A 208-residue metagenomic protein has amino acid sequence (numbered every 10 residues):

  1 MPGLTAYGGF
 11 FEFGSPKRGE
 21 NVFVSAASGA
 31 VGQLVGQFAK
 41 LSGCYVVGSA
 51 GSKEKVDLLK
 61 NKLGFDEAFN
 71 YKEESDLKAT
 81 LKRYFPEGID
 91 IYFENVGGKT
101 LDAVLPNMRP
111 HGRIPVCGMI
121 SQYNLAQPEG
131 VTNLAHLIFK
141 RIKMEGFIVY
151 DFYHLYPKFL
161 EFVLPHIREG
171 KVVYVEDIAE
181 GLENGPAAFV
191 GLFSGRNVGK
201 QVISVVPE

Functional and structural regions predicted by a protein language model:
M1-E74: Mid-domain Rossmann-like dinucleotide-binding core that forms the NAD(H)/NADP(H) cofactor-binding site
L59, V96-V172, V205-E208: Glycine-rich phosphate-binding loop and adjacent beta-alpha segment of Rossmann(oid) nucleotide-cofactor-binding
S75-E87: Short amphipathic alpha-helix with an adjacent loop that forms part of the alpha/beta core around
G88-N95: Periplasmic-binding protein-like
E169-I178, P186-E208: C-terminal capping/lid region of NAD(P)-dependent oxidoreductase domains
